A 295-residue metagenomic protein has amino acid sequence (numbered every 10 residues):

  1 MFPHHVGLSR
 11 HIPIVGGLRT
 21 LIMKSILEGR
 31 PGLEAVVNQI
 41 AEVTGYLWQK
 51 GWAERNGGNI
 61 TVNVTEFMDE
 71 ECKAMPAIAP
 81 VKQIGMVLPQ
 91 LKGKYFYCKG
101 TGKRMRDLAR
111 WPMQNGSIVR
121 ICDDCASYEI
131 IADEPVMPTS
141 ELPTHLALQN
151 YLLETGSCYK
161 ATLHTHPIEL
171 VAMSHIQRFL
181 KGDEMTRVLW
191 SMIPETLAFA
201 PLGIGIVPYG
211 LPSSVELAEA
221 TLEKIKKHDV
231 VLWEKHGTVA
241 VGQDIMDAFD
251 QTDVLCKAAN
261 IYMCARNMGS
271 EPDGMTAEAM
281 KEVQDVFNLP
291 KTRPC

Functional and structural regions predicted by a protein language model:
P13-V15, M23: Residues marking helix boundaries in flexible regions
L21-C295: Glycine-rich flexible loops
